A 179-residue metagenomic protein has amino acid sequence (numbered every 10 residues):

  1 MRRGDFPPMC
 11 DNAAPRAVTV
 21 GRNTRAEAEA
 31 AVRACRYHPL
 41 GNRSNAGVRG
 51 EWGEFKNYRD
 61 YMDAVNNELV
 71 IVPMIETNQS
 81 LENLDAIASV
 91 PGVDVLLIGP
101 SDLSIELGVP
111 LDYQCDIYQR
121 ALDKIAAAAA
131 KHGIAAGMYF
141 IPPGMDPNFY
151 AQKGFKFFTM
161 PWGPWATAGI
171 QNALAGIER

Functional and structural regions predicted by a protein language model:
M1, C10, R33-G41, D63-N66 (+1 more regions): Alpha-helix-loop-beta-strand connector modules within alpha/beta enzyme cores
G4, N12-P91, I105: Conserved anion-binding
P7-P8, E29, D85, D123 (+2 more regions): Alpha-helical segments flanking ligand/cofactor-binding loops in enzyme cores
C10-T19, A86-V95, F149-G169: Structural recognition of alpha->loop->beta junctions
A17-T19, I71-E76, L96-I98, A136-Y139 (+1 more regions): Hydrophobic faces of well-ordered beta-strands that scaffold small-molecule active sites in alpha/beta enzyme cores
R25-G41, A151, G163-R179: C-terminal helical cap(s) of enzyme catalytic domains, especially alpha/beta-barrels
A88-Q114: Histidine/lysine/aspartate-rich catalytic loop segments that bind and position anionic ligands
L103, P110, C115-A130, A135-F149 (+3 more regions): Active-site loop segments of alpha/beta catalytic cores
